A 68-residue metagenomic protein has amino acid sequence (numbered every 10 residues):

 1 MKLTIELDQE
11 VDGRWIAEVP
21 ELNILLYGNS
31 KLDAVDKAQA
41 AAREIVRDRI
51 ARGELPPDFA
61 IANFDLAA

Functional and structural regions predicted by a protein language model:
M1-T4, L32, D36-A68: Short, charged, surface-exposed hinge/linker loops at domain edges that act as mobile lids or interdomain connectors
D8-E21: Short aromatic-glycine-(Arg/Gly/Cys) micro-motifs in beta-strand/loop hairpins
V11, L26, A51: Short glycine/serine/threonine-biased micro-segments
W15, Y27, D36: Short acidic, gly/pro-rich beta-turn/loop elements at beta-sheet edges and active-site/ligand-binding grooves
L22-D33: A short, exposed loop/beta-hairpin motif centered on an aromatic-Gly-Thr core
